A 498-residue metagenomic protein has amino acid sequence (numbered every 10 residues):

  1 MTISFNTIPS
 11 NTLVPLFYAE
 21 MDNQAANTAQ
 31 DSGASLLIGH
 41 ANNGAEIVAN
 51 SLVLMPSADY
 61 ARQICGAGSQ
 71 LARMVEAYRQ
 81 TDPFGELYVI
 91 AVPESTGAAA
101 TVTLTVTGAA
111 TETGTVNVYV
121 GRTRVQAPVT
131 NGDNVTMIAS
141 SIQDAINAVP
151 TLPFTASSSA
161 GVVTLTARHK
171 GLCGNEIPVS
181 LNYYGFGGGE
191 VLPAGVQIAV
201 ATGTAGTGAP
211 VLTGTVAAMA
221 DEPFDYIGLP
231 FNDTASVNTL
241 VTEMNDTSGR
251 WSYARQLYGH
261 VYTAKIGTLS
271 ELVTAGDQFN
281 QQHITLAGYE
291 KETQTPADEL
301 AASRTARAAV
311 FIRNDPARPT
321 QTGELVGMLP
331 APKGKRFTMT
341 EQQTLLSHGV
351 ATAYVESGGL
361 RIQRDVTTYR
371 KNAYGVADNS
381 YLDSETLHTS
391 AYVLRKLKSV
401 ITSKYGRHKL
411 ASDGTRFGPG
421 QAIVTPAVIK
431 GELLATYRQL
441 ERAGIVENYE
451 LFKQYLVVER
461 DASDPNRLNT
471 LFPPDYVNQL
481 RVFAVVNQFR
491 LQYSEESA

Functional and structural regions predicted by a protein language model:
M1-E86, Q321-T344, G349-A498: Structured, hydrophobic secondary-structure cores that serve as assembly/anchoring elements
S57-C65, A109-P178, I227, D246: Extended, beta-strand-rich, solvent-exposed assembly scaffolds of outer structural proteins
C65-T81, A91-P93, G187-G327: A glycine-rich, acidic short-motif signal
A77-A99, A156, T164-L181: Extended, compositionally biased
G97-A109: Disulfide-bonded cysteine-rich modules in secreted/extracellular proteins, activating on the conserved Cys frameworks
G108, D133, G206-G214, G418-T425: Surface-exposed ligand/attachment interfaces on beta-rich extracellular proteins
G108-E112, V116-Y119, Y184-P210, M219 (+3 more regions): Bacterial flagellar/type III secretion structural subunits and associated motility module proteins, recognized via
Y119, L172-G189, V486-Q488: Extended Gly/Ser/Thr-rich low-complexity repeat segments, especially those forming or decorating extracellular
